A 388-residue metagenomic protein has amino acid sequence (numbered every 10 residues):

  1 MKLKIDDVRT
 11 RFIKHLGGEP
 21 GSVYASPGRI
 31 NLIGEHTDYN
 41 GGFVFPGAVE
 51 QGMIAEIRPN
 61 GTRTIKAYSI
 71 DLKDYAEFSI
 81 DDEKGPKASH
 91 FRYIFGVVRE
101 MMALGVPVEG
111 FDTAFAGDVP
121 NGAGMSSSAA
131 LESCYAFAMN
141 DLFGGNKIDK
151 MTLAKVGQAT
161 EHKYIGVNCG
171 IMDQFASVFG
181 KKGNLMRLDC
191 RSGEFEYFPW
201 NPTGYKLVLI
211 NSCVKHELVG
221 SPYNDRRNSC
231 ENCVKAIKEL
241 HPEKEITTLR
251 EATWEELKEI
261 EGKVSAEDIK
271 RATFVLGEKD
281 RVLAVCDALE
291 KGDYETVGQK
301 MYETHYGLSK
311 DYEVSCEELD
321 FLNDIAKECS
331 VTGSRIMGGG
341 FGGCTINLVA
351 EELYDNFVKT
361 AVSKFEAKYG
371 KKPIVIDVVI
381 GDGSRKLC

Functional and structural regions predicted by a protein language model:
M1-R29, I54-K87, N184-G333, L348-C388: C-terminal nucleotide
M1-Y24, G34, Y39-F43, E77-D81 (+4 more regions): Gly/Ser-rich oxyanion-binding loop with an adjacent helix/lid that shapes the negatively charged ligand pocket
G41-A48, R226-R227: Short Gly/aromatic-enriched secondary-structure transition segments
F45-A48, E56-P59, G105: Short, charge-rich binding segments
T113-F115, I210-S212, T345: A structural signal for short, well-ordered beta-strand segments
A123-A129, D311-E313, R335: Short helix-coil transition sites and intra-membrane helix breaks within transmembrane domains of multi-pass
A130, C344-L348: FabD-like malonyl-/acyl-CoA
